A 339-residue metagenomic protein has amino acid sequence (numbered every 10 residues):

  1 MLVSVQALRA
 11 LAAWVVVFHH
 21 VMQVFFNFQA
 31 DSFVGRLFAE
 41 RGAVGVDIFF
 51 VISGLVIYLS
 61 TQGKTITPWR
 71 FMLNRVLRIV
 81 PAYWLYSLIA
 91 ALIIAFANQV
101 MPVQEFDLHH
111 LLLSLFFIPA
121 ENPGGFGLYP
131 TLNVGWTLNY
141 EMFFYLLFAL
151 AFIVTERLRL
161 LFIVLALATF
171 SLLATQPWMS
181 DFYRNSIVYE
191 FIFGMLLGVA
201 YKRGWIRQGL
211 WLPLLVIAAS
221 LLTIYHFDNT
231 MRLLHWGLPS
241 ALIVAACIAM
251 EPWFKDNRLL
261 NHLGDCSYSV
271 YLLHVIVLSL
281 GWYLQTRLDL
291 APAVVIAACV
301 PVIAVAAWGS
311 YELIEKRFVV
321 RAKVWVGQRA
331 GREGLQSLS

Functional and structural regions predicted by a protein language model:
M1-A7, L11-W14, F18-F38, Y58-R70 (+7 more regions): Alpha-helical transmembrane segments in multi-pass integral membrane proteins
V24, V34-V44, I52, Y58 (+5 more regions): Membrane-interface helix-loop-helix regions
F49: Structured binding elements
L73: Phosphate-coordinating loops and pocket residues in cytosolic domains that bind phosphorylated ligands
V76: Active-site helix-to-loop segments that bind/position phosphate- or nucleotide-bearing substrates and donors across
